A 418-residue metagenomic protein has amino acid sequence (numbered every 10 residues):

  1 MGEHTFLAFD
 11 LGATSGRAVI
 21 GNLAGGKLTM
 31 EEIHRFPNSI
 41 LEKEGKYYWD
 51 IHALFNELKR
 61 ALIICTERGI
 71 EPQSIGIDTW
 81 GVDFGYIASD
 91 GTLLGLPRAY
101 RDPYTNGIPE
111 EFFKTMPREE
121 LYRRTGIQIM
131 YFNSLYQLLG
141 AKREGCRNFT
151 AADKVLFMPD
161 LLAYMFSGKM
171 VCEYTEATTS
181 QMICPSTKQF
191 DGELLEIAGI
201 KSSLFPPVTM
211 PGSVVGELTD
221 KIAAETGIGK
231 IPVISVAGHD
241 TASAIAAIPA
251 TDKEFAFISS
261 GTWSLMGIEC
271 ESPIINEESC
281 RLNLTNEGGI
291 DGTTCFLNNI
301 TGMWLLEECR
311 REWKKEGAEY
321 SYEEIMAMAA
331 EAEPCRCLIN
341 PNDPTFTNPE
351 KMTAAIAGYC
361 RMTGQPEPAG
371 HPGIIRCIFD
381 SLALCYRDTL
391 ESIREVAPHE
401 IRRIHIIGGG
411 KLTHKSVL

Functional and structural regions predicted by a protein language model:
M1-G95, R123, A151, A223-V233: N-terminal glycine/serine-rich phosphate-binding loop of ATP-dependent small-molecule kinases, especially carbohydrate
G2, L7-A8, I20, N106 (+6 more regions): Active-site core segments that coordinate phosphate-bearing ligands/cofactors across diverse enzyme families
N38-E44, E120-L121, V171-T178, K201-L204 (+1 more regions): Gly-rich Lys/Arg/Thr-decorated short loops/hinges at beta-loop-alpha junctions or inter-strand turns that position
Y47-F55, I127-Y131, V208-G212, S235 (+1 more regions): Short acidic-aromatic active-site loops that bind/stabilize oxyanions
I63, E67-R101, Q128-F132, A163-C184 (+1 more regions): Short beta-strand-loop/turn "lid" adjacent to the catalytic site in phosphate-handling enzymes
E71-T79, K154, P207, H399-G409: Short glycine-rich phosphate-binding loop at a beta-alpha junction
G199-P211: A conserved helix-loop-beta module that forms one wall/lid of the active-site cleft in ATP-utilizing catalytic domains
